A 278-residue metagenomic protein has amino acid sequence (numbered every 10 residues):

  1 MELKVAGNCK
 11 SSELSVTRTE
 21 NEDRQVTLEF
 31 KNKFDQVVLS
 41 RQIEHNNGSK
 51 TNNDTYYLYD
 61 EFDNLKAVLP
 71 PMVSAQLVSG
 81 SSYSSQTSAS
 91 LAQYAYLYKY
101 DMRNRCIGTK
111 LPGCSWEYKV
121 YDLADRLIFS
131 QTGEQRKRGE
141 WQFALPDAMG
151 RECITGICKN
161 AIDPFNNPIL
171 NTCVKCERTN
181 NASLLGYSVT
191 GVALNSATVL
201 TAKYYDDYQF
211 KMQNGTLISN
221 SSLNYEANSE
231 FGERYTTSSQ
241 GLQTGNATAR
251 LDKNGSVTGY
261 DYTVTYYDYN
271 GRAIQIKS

Functional and structural regions predicted by a protein language model:
M1-S278: Beta-strand elements of repeat-based all-beta scaffolds
